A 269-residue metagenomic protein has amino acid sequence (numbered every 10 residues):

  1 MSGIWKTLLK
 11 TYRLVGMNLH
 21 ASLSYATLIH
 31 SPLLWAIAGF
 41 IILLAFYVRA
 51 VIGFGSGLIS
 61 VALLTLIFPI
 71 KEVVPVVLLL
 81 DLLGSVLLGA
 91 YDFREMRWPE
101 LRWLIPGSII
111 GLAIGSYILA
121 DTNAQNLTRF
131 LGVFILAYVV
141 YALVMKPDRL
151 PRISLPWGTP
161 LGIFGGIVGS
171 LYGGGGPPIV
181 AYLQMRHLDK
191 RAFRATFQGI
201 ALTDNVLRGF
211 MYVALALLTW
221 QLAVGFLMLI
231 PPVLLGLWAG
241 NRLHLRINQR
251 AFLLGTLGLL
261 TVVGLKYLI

Functional and structural regions predicted by a protein language model:
I4-L33: Short, strongly hydrophobic alpha-helical membrane anchors
W35, A137-A195: Membrane-embedded helical hairpins/re-entrant loop segments and their flanking transmembrane helices within multi-pass
W35-V51, S56-R102, G166, P177-I230: Small-residue-rich hydrophobic segments that form or flank transmembrane alpha-helices in multi-pass membrane proteins
L82, V86, I105-A113, L143 (+3 more regions): Hydrophobic/small/kink-forming positions within alpha-helical transmembrane segments of polytopic membrane proteins
S85-F93, F130-L155, N241-R242, V262-I269: Transmembrane helix exit motif
W98-Y138, A142: Glycine/small-residue-rich loop that forms an oxyanion/phosphate-binding "nest" at active or ligand-binding sites
V168-G174, R208, V262-I269: Hydrophobic alpha-helical transmembrane segments in multi-pass integral membrane proteins
W238-L259: Interfacial loop-to-transmembrane junctions
